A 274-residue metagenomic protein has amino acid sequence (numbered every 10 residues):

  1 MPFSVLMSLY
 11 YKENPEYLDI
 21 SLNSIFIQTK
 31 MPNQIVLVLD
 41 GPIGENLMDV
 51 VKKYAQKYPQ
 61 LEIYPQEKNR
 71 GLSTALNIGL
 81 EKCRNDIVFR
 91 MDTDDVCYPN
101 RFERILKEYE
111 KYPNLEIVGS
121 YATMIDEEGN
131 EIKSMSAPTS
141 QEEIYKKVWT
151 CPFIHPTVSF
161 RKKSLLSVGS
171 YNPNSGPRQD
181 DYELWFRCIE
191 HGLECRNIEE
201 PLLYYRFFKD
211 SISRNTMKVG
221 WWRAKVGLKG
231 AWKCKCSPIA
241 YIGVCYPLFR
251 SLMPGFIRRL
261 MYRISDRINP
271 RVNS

Functional and structural regions predicted by a protein language model:
P2-S4, F26-L37, Y58-E62: Short loop->beta transition adjacent to catalytic acidic/histidine clusters or analogous donor-positioning motifs
V5-S8, I144-M217: Conserved nucleotide-sugar donor-binding catalytic segment
K12-I27: Short, well-formed alpha-helical segments that are part of the catalytic scaffolds of diverse glycosyltransferases
L39-D49, D92: A conserved acidic beta->alpha catalytic loop
Q66-C83, R104: Glycine-rich, basic loop-to-helix element that forms the pyrophosphate-binding segment of sugar-nucleotide handling
V88: Short aromatic/hydrophobic "clamp" motif used to bind/position activated sugar donors
N100-I132: Conserved donor NDP-sugar-binding/catalytic core segment of glycosyltransferases
S120-Y121, S134-C151: Short, flexible, basic/aromatic active-site loop/helix in glycosyltransferases
